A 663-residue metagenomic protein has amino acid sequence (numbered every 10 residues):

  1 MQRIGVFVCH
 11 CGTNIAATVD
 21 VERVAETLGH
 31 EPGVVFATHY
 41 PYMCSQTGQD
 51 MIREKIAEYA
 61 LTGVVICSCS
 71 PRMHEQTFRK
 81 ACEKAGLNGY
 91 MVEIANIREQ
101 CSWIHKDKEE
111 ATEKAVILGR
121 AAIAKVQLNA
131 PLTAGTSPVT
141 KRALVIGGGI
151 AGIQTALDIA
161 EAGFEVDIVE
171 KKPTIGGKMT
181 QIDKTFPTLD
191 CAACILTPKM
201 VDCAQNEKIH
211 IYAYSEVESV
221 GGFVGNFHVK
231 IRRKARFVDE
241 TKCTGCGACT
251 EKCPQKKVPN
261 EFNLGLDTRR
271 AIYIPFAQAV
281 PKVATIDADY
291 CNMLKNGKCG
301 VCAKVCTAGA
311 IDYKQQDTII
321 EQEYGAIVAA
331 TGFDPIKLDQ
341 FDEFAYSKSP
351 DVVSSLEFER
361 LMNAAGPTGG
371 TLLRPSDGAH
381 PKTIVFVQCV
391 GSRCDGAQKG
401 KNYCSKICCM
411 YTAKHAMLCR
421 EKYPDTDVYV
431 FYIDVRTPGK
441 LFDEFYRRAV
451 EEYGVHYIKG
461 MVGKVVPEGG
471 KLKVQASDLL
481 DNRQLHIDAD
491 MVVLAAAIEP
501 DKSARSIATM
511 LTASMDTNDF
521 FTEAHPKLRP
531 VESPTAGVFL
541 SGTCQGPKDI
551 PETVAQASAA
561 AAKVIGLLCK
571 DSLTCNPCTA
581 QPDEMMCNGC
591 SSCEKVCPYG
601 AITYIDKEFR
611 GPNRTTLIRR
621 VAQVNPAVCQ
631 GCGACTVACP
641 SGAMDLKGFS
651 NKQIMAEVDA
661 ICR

Functional and structural regions predicted by a protein language model:
M1-R663: Residues forming the flavin
